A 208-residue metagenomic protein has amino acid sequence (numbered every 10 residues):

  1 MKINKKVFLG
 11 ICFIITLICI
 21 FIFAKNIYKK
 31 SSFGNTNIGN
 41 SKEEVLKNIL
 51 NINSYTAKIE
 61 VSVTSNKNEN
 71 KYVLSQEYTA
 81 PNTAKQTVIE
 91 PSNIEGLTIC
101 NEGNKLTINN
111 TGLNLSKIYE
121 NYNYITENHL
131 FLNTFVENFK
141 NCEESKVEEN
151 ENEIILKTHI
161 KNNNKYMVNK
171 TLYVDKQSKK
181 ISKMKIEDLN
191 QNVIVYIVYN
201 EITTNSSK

Functional and structural regions predicted by a protein language model:
K2-T83, S206-K208: N-terminal leader/targeting segments and the immediate start of mature chains
N51-T56, E77-A84, C100-K105, E151 (+2 more regions): Short, solvent-exposed coil/turn segments at beta-strand boundaries
E60-T64, T87-P91, N109, H159-K161 (+1 more regions): A generic structural motif
N66-E69, P91-E95, N164-K165, N190-N192: Solvent-exposed loop/turn segments connecting transmembrane beta-strands in outer-membrane beta-barrel proteins
S75-H129: An acidic-aromatic
T134-K146: A short, amphipathic edge element
V147-K208: Gly/Pro-enriched, hydrophobic low-complexity segments that function as extracytoplasmic propeptides/linkers
